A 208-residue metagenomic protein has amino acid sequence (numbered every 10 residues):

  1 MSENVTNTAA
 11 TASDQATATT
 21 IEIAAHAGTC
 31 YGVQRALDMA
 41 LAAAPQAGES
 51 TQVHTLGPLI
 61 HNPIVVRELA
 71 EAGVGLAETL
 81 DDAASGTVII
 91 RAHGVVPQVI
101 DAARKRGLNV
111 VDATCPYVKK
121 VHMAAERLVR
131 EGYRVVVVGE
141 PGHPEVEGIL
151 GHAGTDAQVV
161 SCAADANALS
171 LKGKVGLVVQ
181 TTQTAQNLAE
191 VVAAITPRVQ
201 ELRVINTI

Functional and structural regions predicted by a protein language model:
S2-I208: The feature marks the mature, well-folded catalytic cores of soluble enzymes
